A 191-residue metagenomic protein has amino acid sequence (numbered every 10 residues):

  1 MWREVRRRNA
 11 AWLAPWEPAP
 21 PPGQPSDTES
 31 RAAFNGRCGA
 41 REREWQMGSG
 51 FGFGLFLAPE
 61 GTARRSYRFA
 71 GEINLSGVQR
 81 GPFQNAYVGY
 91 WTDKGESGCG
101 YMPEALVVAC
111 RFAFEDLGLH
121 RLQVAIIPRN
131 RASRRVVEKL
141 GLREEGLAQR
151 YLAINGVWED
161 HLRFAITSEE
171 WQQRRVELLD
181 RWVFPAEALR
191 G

Functional and structural regions predicted by a protein language model:
M1-G95, V157-G191: GNAT-family acyltransferases
P21, P128-R129, L152: Positions that flank functional sites
Y90-T92, G98-F112, R131-K139: Conserved acetyl-CoA-binding loop-helix of GNAT-fold acetyltransferases
E115-A125: Conserved GNAT acetyl-CoA-binding A-motif
A125, R143-D160: Conserved catalytic-core motifs of GNAT/GCN5-like acyltransferases
